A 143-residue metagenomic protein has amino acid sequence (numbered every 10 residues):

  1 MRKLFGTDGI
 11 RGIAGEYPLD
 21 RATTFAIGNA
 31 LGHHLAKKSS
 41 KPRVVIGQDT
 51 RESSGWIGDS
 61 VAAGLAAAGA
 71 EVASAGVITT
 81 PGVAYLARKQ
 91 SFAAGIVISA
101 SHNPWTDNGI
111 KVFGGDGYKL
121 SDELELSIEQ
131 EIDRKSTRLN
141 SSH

Functional and structural regions predicted by a protein language model:
M1-A63, A67-A68: An N-terminal, well-structured beta->alpha segment
I13, N108-R138: Gly/Ser/Thr-enriched, mixed-charge loops and adjacent short helices that form phosphate/oxyanion-binding elements
A22, P81, D122-L126: Generic alpha-helical secondary structure signal
A26, A30, S60, G82-Y85 (+1 more regions): Alpha-helical scaffold segments in soluble metabolic enzymes
H34-A36, A75-V77, L126-E131: Short C-terminal domain-edge/linker segments immediately following a structured domain
S39-D116: Ferredoxin-reductase
L139-H143: Positively charged, low-complexity/disordered segments
